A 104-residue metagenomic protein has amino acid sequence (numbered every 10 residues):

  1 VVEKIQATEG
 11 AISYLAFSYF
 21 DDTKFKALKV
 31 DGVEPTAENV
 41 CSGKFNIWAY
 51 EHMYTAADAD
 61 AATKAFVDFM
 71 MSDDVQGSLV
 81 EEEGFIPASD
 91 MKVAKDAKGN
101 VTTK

Functional and structural regions predicted by a protein language model:
V1-K104: Exported/periplasmic ABC-transporter solute-binding proteins
